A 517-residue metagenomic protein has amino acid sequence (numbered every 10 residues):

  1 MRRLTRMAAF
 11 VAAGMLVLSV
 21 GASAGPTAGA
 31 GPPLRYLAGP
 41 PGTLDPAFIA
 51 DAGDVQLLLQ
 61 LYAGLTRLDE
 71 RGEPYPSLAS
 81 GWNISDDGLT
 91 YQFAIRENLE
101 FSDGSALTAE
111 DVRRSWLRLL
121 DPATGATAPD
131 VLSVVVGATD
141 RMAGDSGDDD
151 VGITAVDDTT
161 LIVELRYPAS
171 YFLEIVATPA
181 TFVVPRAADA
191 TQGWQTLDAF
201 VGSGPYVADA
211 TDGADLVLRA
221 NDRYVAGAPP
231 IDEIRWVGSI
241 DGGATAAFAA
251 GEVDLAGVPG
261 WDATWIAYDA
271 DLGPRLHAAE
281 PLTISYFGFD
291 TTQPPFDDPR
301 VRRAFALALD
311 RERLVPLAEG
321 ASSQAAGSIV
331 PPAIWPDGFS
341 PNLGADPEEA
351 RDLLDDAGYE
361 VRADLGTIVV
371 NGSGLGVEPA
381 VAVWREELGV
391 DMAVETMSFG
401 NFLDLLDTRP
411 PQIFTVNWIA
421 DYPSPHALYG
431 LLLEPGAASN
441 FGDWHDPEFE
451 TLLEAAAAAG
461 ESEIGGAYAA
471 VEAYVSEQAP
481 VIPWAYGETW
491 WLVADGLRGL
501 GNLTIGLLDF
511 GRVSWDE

Functional and structural regions predicted by a protein language model:
L37-D86, L117, V201, L507: N-terminal lobe/hinge region of extracytoplasmic solute-binding protein
A94, D111, L120, T124-R186: Surface-exposed binding/hinge segments that line and control ligand-binding clefts or catalytic entry sites
D149, T154, L165-P229, E233 (+2 more regions): Gly/Pro-rich hinge or "lid" segments in bacterial periplasmic/extracellular proteins
T154, V315, V390-D407, V416 (+3 more regions): Extracytoplasmic/peripheral linker and loop segments enriched in polar/acidic and small residues with frequent Thr/Pro
W194, A214, D222-I266: Ligand-site clamp/hinge motif
Q324-A357, G372, G376: Structural transition elements
D355-A420, T489: Ligand/substrate-recognition segments at binding pockets and active sites
W491-E517: Long beta-strand-rich cores associated with HINT superfamily self-processing modules
